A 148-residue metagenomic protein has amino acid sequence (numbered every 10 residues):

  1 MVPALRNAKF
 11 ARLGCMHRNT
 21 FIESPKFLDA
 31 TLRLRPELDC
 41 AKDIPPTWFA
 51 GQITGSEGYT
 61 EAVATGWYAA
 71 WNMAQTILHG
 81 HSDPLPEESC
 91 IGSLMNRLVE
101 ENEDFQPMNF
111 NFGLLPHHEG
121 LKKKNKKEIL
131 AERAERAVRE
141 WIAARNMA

Functional and structural regions predicted by a protein language model:
M1-S56, V63-T65, D83-V99, F105-N111 (+1 more regions): A glycine-rich dinucleotide-binding beta-alpha-beta segment and adjacent secondary-structure elements that constitute
I53, N72-A148: Glycine- and aromatic-enriched mobile tails/lids
E61-T76: An active-site-proximal "capping" alpha-helix that borders the catalytic cofactor pocket
